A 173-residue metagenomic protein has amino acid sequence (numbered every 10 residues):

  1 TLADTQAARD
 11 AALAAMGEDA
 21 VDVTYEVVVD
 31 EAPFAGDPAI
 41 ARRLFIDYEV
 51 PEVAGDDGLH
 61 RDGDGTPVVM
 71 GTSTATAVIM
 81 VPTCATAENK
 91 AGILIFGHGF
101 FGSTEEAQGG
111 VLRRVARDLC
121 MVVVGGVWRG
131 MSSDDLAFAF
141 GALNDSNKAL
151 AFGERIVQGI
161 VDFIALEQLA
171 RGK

Functional and structural regions predicted by a protein language model:
T1-A12, A41-I46, F152, I156-V157 (+2 more regions): A broad "ordered helical/assembly scaffold" signature
T1-D22, G65, A77, G99 (+1 more regions): Acidic, Ser/Thr/Gly/Pro-rich low-complexity segments and short DxT(G/T)-type signature motifs
L2-D4, Y48-E52, V81-T83, H98-F101 (+1 more regions): Short, flexible loop/turn elements at secondary-structure junctions
T5-A8, D30-A32, G172-K173: Surface-exposed helix-capping loop/turn segments at secondary-structure junctions
L13-V28, F138-D145: Short, charged, low-hydrophobicity "junction" segments
V21-K90: N-terminal cap/lid segment of alpha/beta-hydrolase-fold proteins
D56-T74, T86-G172: Cap/lid segment of the alpha/beta-hydrolase catalytic domain
